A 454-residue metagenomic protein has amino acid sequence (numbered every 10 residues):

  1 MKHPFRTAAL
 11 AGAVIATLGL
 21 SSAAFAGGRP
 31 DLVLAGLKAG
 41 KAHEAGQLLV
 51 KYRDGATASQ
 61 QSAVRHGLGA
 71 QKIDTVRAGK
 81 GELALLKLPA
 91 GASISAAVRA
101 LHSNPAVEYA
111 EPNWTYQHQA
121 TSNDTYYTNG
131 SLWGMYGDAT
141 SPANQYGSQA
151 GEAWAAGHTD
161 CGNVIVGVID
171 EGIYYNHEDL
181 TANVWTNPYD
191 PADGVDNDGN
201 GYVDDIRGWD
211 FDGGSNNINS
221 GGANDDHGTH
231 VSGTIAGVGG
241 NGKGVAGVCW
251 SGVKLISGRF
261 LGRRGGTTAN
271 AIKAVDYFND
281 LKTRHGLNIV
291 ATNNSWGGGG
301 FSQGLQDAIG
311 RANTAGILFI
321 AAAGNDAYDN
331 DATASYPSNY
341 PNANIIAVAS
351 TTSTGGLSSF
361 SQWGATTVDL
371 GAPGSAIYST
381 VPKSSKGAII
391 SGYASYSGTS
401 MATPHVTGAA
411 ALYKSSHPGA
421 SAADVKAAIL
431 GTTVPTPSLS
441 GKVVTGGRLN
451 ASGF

Functional and structural regions predicted by a protein language model:
K2-F25: Gram-negative bacterial Sec-dependent N-terminal signal peptides
L20, F25-G134: Primarily auto-inhibitory N-terminal propeptides
G28-D31, D74-K80, H102-I165, E171-D179 (+3 more regions): Protease zymogen maturation seam
V50, L86, V107-A110, A153 (+6 more regions): Generic structural signal for small/hydrophobic residues in well-ordered secondary structure, especially within
Y136-N176, N187-K243, I256-A269, H285 (+2 more regions): Active-site-proximal loop motif in hydrolases
G242, A246, G258, S350-M401 (+1 more regions): Catalytic-core environment of secreted peptidases
H285-W296, S302-A308, A315, N344-A347 (+2 more regions): C-terminal subdomain of the subtilisin-like protease fold in secreted/lumenal serine endopeptidases
M401-H417: Short, small-residue alpha-helix embedded
